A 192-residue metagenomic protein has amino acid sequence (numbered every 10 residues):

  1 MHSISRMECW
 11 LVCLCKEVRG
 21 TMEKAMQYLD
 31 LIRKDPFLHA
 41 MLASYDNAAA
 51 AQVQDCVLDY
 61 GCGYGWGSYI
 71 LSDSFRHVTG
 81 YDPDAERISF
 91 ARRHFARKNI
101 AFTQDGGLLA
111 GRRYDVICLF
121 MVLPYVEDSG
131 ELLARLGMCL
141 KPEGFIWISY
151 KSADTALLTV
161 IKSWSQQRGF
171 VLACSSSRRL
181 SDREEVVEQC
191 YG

Functional and structural regions predicted by a protein language model:
S5-R76, G80-G107: Conserved N-terminal segment of class I S-adenosyl-L-methionine
C118: A conserved beta-strand element that flanks and buttresses the S-adenosyl-L-methionine
M121-V122: Short catalytic micro-motifs in class I SAM-dependent methyltransferases
G130-P142: A short glycine-rich, Lys/Arg-flanked "PGG" loop and its adjoining helix->strand segment in the class I
E143-K151: Conserved beta-strand signature within the Rossmann-like core of class I S-adenosyl-L-methionine
T155-R168: Short alpha-helix
F170-L180: Conserved S-adenosyl-L-methionine
R179-G192: Core SAM-dependent methyltransferase catalytic element
